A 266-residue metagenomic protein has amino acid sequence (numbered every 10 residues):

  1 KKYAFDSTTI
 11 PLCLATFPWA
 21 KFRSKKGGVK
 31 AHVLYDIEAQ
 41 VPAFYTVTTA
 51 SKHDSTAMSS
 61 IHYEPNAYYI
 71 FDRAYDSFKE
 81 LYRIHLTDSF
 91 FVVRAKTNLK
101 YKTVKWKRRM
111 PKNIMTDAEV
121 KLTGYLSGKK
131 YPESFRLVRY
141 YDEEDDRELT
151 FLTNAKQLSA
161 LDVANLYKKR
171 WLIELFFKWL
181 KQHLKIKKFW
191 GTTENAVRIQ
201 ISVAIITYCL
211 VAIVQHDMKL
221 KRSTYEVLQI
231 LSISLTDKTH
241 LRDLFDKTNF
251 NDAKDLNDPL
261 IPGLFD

Functional and structural regions predicted by a protein language model:
K1-A20, S24-D266: Single, function-defining residue in the core of a domain
